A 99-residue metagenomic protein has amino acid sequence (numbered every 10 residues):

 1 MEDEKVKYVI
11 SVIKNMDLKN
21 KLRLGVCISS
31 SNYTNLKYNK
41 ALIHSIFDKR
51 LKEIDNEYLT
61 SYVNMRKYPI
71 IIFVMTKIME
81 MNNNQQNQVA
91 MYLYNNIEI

Functional and structural regions predicted by a protein language model:
M1-I99: Short amphipathic alpha-helical interaction elements located at domain edges and within/adjacent to intrinsically
